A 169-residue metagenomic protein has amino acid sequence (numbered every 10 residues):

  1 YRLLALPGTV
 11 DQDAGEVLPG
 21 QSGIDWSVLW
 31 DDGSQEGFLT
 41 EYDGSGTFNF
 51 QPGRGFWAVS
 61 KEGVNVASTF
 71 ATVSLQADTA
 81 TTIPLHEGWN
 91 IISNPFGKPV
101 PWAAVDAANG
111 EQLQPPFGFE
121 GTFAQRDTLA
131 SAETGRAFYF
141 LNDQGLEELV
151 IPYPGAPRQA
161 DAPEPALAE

Functional and structural regions predicted by a protein language model:
Y1-L167: N-terminal exported-region signature
